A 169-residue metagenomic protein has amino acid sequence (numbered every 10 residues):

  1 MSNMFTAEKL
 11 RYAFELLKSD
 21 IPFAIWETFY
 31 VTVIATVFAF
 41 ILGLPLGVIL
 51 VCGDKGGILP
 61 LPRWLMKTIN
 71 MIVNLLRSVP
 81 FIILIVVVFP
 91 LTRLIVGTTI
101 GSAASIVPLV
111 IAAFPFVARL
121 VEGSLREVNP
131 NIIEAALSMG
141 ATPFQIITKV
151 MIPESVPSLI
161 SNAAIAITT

Functional and structural regions predicted by a protein language model:
M1-A35, P60-N70: Periplasmic/extracellular loop-to-transmembrane helix junction in inner-membrane transport proteins
F23, E27, M66-N74, G123-P130 (+2 more regions): Short amphipathic alpha-helical coupling elements at transmembrane boundaries
F23, E27-V31, R77, F81-F116: Loop-to-helix entry region at the N-terminal start of transmembrane alpha-helices in multi-pass membrane transporters
A24, T28-T36, I72-I82, F114 (+3 more regions): Loop-to-transmembrane-helix entry motif
I34, F38-N70, L94: Transmembrane-helix boundary motif in ABC transporter permease subunits
A35-G47, I85, F89, I160-T169: Hydrophobic alpha-helical transmembrane segments that constitute the membrane-spanning cores of multi-pass membrane
I41-L46, A103-V107, I111-I133, I160 (+1 more regions): Membrane-embedded alpha-helices of multi-pass transport/permease systems
P143-T169: Transmembrane alpha-helices
